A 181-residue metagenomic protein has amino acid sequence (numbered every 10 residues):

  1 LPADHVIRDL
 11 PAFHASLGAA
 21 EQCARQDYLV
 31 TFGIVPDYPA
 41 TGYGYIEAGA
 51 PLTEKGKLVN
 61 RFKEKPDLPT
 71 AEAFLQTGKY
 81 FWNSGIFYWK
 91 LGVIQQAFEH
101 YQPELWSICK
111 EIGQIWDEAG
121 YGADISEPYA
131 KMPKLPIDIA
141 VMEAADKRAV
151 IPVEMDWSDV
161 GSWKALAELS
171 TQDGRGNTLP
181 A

Functional and structural regions predicted by a protein language model:
L1-P51, Q95-Q102: Conserved beta-loop-beta/alpha segment of the NTase-like Rossmann-fold superfamily that binds/positions NTPs
R25-L29, T41, K55-V59, T77 (+2 more regions): Short coil/turn connectors at secondary-structure junctions
I34, A48, E64-K65, L91 (+1 more regions): Active-site donor-binding loop signature of nucleotide-sugar glycosyltransferases
Y38-A40, L68-T70, W157-S158: A short acidic, often aromatic-flanked loop/helix-cap motif at beta-alpha or helix-coil junctions that lines enzyme
A48-F81, A119: A short, charged helix-loop
G78-Y80, S84, H100-P103: An anion/pyrophosphate-binding glycine-rich loop and adjacent beta-alpha core in soluble alpha-beta enzymes
G85-W89: Short glycine- and hydrophobic/aromatic-rich loop-to-beta-strand nucleating segment in the catalytic cores
L91-A181: Left-handed beta-helix
